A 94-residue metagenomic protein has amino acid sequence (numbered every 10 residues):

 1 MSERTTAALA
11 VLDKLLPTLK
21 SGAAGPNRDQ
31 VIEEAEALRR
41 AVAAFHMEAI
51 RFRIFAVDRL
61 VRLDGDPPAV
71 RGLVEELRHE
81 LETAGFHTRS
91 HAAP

Functional and structural regions predicted by a protein language model:
M1-A35, R78-P94: Short terminal alpha-helical segments
L16-R62: Amphipathic alpha-helical interaction modules
F55-P94: Charged low-complexity stretches with an acidic bias
